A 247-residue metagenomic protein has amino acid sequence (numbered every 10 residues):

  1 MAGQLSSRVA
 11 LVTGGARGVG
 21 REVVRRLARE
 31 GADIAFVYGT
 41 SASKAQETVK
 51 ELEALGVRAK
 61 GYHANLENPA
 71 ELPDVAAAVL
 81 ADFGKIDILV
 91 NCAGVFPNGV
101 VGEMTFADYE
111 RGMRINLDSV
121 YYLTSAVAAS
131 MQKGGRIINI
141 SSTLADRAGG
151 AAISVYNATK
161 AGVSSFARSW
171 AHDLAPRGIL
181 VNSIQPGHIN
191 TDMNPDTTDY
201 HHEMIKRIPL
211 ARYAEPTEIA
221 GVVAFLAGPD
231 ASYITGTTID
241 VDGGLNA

Functional and structural regions predicted by a protein language model:
A16-R17: Conserved glycine-rich cofactor-binding loop
A32-E47: Conserved glycine-rich Rossmann-like NAD(P)H-binding loop of the short-chain dehydrogenase/reductase
V100-V101, T105-R111, M204: Substrate-binding pocket helix/loop in short-chain dehydrogenase/reductase
T124, T159, A167: Active-site helix of classical SDR
A129, H172-D173, S232: Alpha-helical segment proximal to the catalytic Tyr-Lys
R147, H202, A224, T235-A247: Short C-terminal tail/terminal secondary-structure segment of NAD(P)H-dependent dehydrogenase/reductase domains
A175, L180, I234-G236: Short, small/polar-rich loop/turn modules that mediate ligand/substrate recognition or access, typified
